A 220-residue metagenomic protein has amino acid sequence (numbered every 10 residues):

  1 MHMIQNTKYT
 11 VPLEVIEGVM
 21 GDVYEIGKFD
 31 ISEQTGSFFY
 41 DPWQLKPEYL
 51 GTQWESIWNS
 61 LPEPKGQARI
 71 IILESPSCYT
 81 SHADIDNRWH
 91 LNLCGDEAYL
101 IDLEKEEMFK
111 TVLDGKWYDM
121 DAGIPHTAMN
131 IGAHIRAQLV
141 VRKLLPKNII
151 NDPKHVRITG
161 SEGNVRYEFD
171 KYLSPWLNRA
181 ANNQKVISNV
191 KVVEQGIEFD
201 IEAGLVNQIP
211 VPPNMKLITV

Functional and structural regions predicted by a protein language model:
M1-L61, K185-E198, P212-M215: Non-heme Fe(II)/2-oxoglutarate
W54-S75: A short glycine-rich, His/Asp/Glu-containing loop-to-beta-strand
I72-E74, A83-A98: Short, conserved beta-strand element in jelly-roll/cupin
W89-L93, W117-D119, A133-I149: A short hydrophobic beta-strand segment most commonly corresponding to one strand of the jelly-roll/cupin
N92-L113: A short beta-strand-loop-beta hairpin characteristic of the jelly-roll/cupin
K110-H126: Conserved metal-binding segment of the jelly-roll/cupin
A128-I131: Asparagine-centered strand-capping/turn motif at beta-strand->loop junctions
E168-V220: N-terminal accessory interaction module
